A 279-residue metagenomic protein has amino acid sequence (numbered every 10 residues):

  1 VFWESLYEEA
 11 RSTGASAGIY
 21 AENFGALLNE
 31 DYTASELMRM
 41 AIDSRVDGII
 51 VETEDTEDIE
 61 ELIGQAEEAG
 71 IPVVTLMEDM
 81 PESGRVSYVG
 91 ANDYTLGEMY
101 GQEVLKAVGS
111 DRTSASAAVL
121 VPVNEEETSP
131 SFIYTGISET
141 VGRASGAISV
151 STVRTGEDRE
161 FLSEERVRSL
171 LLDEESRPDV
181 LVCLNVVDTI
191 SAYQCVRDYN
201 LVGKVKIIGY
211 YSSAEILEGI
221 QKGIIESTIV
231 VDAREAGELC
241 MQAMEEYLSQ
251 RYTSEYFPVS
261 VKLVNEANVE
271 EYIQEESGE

Functional and structural regions predicted by a protein language model:
V1-E8, T13, E22-Y32, E36 (+3 more regions): Extracytoplasmic "Venus flytrap"
F2-I19, L96-Y100, T128-I148, L162 (+4 more regions): Short, solvent-exposed amphipathic alpha-helices that sit in or adjacent to ligand/effector-binding or catalytic
A15-A34, S116-V119, V141-F161, R177: Short beta-strand elements in bilobed, periplasmic/extracellular small-molecule ligand-binding domains
M38-R39, G48-E68, I137, R154-L217: Hydrophobic alpha-helical
D58-T95, S213-Q221: Flexible loop/hinge segments that line or gate small-molecule binding clefts
V89-A115, F161-E164, S212-I216, V231-S249: Hydrophobic alpha-helical segments within soluble ligand-binding/sensing domains
E235-E279: Hinge/cleft segment of the Venus flytrap/periplasmic-binding protein
